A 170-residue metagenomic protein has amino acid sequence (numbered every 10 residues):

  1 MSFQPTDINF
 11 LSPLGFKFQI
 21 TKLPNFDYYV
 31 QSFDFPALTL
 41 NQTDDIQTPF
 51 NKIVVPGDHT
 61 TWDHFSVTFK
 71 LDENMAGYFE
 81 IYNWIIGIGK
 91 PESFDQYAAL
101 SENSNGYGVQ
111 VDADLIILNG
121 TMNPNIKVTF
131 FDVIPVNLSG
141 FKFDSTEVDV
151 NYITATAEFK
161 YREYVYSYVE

Functional and structural regions predicted by a protein language model:
M1-E170: Glycine-rich, low-complexity intrinsically disordered segments
